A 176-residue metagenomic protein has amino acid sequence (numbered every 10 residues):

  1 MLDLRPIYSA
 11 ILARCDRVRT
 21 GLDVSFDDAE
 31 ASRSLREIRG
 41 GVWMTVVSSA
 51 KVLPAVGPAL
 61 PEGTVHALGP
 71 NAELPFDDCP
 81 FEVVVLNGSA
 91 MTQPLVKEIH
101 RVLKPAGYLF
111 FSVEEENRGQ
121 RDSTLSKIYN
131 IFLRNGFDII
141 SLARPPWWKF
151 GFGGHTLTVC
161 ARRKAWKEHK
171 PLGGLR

Functional and structural regions predicted by a protein language model:
M1-T20, E30-E37: Conserved alpha-helix/loop element of class I SAM-dependent methyltransferases that forms part of the SAM/SAH-binding
T20-L22, F26-E73: Class I SAM-dependent methyltransferase SAM/SAH-binding core
D27, E114-G119, P146-W147: Short "lid" loop at the C-terminus of a central beta-strand within the Rossmann-like core of SAM-dependent
N71-V84: A short acidic, Gly/Pro-enriched loop at the edge of an enzyme's catalytic core that lines a small-molecule cofactor
E82-P94: A short SAM/SAH-binding and catalytic strip from SAM-dependent methyltransferases
Q93-Y108: A short glycine-rich, Lys/Arg-flanked "PGG" loop and its adjoining helix->strand segment in the class I
F110-R134: Conserved class I S-adenosyl-L-methionine
N135, W147-R176: Core SAM-dependent methyltransferase catalytic element
